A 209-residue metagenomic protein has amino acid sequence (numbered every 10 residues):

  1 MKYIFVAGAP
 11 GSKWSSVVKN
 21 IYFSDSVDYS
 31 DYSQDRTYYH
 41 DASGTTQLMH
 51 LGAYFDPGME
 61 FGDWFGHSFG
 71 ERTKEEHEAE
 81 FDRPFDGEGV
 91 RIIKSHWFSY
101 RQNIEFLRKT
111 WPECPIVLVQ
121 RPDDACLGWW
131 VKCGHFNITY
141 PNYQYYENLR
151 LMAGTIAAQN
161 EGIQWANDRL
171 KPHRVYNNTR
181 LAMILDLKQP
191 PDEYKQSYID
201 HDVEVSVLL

Functional and structural regions predicted by a protein language model:
M1-E80, P191-H201, L209: PAPS-dependent sulfotransferase catalytic core
E78-E88: Domain-wide signal for the mature, well-folded portions of proteins, strongly enriched in nucleus-encoded organellar
G87-P191: PAPS-dependent sulfotransferase catalytic domain
S206: Auxiliary alpha/beta "docking" domains used to position bulky ligands
